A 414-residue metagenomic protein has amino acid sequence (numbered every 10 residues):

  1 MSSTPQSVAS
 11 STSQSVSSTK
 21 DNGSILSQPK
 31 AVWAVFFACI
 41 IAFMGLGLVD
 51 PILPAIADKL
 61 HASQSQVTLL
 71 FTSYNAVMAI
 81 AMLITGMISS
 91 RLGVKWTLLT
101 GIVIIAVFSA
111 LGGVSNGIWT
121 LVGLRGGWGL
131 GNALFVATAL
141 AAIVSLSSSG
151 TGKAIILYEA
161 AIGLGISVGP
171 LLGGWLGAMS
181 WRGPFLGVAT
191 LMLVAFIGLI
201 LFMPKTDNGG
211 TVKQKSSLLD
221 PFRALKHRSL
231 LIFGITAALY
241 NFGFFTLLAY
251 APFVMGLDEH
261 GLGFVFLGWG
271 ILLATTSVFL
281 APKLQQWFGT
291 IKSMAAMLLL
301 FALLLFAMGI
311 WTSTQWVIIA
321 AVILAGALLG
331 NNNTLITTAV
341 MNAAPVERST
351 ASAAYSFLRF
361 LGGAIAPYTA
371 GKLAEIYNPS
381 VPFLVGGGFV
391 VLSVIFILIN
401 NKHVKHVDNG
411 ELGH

Functional and structural regions predicted by a protein language model:
S18-L26, P204-F233: Juxtamembrane intracellular "pre-TM" segments in multi-pass secondary transporters
H61, G93, V114-W119, S148 (+1 more regions): Helix-breaking motifs and short loop linkers at transmembrane-helix boundaries and internal kinks in secondary membrane
I80-N116: Conserved MFS/SLC helix-loop-helix module at the cytosolic interface between two early adjacent transmembrane helices
M82-G93, T276-G289, A374: Helix-to-loop junctions at the C-terminal end of transmembrane segments in multipass secondary transporters
L124-L164: Cytoplasmic helix-loop-helix junction between adjacent transmembrane helices in 12-TM secondary transporters
L157-L201: Helix-loop-helix hairpin linking two adjacent transmembrane segments in secondary transporters
L230-W269, A274: Extracytoplasmic gate region of multi-pass secondary transporters
I291-I336: C-terminal transmembrane helical hairpin of 12-TM major facilitator-type secondary transporters
